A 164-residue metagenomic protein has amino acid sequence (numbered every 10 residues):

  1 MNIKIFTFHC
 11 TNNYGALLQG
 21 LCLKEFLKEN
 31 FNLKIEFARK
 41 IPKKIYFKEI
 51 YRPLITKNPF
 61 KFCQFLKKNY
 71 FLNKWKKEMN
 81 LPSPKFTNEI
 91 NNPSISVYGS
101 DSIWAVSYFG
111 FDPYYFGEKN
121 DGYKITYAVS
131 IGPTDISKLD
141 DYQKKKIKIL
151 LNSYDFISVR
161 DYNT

Functional and structural regions predicted by a protein language model:
I3-Y14, L18-L151: Aromatic- and Gly/Pro-rich donor/ligand-binding loops that form nucleotide- or phosphate-bearing donor binding pockets
L21, D161-Y162: Alpha-helix N-cap/helix-start capping motif
K40, Y162-N163: An acidic- and aromatic-residue-enriched active-site/binding cleft used to recognize and process polar
Y154-D161: A short beta-strand/loop micro-motif in the catalytic core of glycosyltransferases that engages the nucleotide-sugar
